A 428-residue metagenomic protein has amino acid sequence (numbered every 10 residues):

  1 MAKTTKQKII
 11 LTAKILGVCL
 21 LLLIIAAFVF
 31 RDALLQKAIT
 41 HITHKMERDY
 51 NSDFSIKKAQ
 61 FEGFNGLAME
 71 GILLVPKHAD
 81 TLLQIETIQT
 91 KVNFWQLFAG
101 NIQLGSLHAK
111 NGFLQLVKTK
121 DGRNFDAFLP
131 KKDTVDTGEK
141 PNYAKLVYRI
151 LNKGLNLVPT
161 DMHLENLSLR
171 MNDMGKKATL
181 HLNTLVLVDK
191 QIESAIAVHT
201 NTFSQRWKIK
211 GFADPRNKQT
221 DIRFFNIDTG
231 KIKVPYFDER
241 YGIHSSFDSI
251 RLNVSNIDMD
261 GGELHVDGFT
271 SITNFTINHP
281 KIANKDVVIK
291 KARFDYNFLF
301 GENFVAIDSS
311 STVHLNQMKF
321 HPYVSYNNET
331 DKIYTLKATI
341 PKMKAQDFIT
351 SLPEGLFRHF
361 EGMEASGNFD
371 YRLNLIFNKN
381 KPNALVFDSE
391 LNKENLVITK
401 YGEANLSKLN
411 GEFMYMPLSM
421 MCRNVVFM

Functional and structural regions predicted by a protein language model:
A2-N51, A283: N-terminal type II signal-anchor transmembrane helix that functions as the membrane-insertion/stop-transfer segment
K58-P130, P141-R170, K190, A195-R223 (+4 more regions): Flexible beta-edge/linker motif
T81, A99-I102, A178-N253, G261 (+2 more regions): Interface amphipathic segments
V158-L169, T229, I272-N274, L391-K393: Tryptophan-anchored aromatic micro-motifs
I222-R223, V266-G268, Y334-L336, L385-F387: Transmembrane beta-strands of outer-membrane beta-barrel proteins
